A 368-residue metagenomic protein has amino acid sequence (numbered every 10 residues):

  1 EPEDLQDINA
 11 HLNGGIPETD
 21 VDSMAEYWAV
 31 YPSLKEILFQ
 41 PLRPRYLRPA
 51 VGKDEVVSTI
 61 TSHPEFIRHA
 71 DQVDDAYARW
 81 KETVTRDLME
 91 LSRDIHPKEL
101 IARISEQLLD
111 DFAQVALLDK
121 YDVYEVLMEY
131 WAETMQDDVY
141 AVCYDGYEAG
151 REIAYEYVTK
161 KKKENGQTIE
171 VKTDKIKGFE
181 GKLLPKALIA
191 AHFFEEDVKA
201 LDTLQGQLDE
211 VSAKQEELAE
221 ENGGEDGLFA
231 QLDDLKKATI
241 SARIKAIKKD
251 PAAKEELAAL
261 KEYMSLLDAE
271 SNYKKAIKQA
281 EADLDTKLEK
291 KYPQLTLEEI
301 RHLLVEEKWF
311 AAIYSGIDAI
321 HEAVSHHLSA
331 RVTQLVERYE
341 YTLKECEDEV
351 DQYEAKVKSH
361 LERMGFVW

Functional and structural regions predicted by a protein language model:
E1-W368: Accessory (non-catalytic) regions of SAM-dependent nucleic-acid methyltransferases and partner specificity/recognition
